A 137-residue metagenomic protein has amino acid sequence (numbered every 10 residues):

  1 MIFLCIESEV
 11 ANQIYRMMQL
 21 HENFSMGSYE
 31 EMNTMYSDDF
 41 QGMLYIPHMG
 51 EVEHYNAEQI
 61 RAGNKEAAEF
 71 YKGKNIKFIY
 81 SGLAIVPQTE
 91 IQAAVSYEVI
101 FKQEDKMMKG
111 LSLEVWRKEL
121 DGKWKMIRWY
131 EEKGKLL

Functional and structural regions predicted by a protein language model:
M1-D38, L137: Short, low-complexity N-terminal intrinsically disordered segments enriched in polar/charged residues
Y29-P87, I91: A solvent-exposed, acidic/Ser-Thr-rich amphipathic alpha-helical stretch
Y36, V99-F101, Y130-E131: Short beta-strand segments enriched in hydrophobic/aromatic residues within well-folded beta-rich domains
Y80-I85, E98-F101, L111-K118: Hydrophobic/aromatic beta-strand elements that line small-molecule binding cavities or substrate pockets in beta-rich
I85-Q92, R117-K123: A short, structured loop/turn motif at beta-sheet edges
D105-M107: Solvent-exposed loop/turn segments connecting transmembrane beta-strands in outer-membrane beta-barrel proteins
K109-L137: Short beta-strand edge/turn micro-motifs at domain boundaries
